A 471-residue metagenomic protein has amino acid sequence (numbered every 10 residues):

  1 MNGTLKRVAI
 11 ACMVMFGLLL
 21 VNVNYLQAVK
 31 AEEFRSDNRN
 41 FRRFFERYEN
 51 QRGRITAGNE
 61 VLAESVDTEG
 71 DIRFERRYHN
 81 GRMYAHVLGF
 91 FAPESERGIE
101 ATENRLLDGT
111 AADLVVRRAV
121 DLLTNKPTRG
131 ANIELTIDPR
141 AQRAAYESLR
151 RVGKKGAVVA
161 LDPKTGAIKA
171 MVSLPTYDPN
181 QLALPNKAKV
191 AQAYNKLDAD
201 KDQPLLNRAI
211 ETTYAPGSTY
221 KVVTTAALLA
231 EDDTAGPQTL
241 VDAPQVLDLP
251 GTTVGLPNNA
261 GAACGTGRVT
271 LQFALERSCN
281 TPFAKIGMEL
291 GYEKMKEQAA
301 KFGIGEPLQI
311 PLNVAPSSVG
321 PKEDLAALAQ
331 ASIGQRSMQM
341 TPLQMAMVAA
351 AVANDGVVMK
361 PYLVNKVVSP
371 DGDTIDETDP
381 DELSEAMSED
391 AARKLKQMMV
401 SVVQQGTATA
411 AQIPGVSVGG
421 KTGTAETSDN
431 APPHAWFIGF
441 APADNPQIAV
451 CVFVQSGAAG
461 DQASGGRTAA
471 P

Functional and structural regions predicted by a protein language model:
M1-A157, V172-T213: Extracytoplasmic/periplasmic proteins that interact with beta-lactams or build/remodel peptidoglycan
N50-G53, K155-V158, L363, P414 (+1 more regions): Short loop/turn microsegments at loop-to-beta-strand junctions
T56-A57, L161, V368: Core beta-strand residues in small-molecule sensory/regulatory alpha/beta domains
K169-S218, V223-S456: Beta-lactam-recognizing serine transpeptidase/beta-lactamase-like catalytic domain environment
V454-R467: A short acidic/glycine-rich loop-to-helix N-cap element
